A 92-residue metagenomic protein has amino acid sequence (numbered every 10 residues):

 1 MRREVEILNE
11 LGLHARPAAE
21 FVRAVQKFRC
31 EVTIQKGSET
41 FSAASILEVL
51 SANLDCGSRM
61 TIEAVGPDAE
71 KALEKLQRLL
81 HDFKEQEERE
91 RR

Functional and structural regions predicted by a protein language model:
M1-R2: Absolute protein N-terminus
E6-A52, C56: Compact, glycine-rich, soluble single-domain proteins
N53-R92: C-terminal structural segments of small proteins and small subunits
